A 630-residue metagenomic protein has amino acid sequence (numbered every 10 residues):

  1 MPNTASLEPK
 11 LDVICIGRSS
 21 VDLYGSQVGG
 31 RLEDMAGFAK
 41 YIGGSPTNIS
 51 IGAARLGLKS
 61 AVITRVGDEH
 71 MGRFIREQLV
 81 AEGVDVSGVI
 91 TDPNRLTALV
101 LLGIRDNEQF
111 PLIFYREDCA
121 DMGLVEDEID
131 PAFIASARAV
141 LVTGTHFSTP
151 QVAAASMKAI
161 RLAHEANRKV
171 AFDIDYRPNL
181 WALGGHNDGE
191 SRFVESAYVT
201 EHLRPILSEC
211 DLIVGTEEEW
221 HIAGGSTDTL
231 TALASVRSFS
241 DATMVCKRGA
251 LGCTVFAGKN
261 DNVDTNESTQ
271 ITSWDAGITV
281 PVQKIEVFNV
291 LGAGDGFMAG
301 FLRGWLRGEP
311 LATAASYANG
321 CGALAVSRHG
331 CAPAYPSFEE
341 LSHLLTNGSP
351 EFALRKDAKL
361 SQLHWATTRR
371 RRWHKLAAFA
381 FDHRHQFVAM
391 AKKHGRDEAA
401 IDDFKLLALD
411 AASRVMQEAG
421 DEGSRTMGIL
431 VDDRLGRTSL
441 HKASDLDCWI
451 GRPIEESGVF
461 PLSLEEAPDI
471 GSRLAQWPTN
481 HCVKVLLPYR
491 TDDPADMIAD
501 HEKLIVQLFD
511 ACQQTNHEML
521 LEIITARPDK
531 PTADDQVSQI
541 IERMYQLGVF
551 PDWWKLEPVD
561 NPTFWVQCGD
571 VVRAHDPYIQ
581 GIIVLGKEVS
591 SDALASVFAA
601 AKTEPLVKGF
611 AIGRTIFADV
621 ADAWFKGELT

Functional and structural regions predicted by a protein language model:
M1-I14, L162-E165, S226-A358: Conserved phosphate-binding/catalytic region of the ribokinase-like
P2-D85, L124, E286, F379: Glycine-rich phosphate/adenosyl-contacting loop at the front of the ribokinase-like
K59-G144, S342-E351: Conserved N-terminal subdomain of the carbohydrate kinase-like
A139-S235, A242-C246, A250-C253, A257-D261 (+2 more regions): Conserved beta-alpha-beta core of the PfkB/ribokinase-like small-molecule kinase fold
I285, E557-T630: Catalytic-face loop-and-helix region of soluble metabolic enzyme cores
E351-A495, F550, D592-A601, P605-K608 (+1 more regions): Alpha/beta catalytic barrel-like cores
F379, E522, W554, G613: Conserved, mostly hydrophobic/aromatic
D410, R414, D421, P468-C482 (+7 more regions): Alpha/beta enzyme core
